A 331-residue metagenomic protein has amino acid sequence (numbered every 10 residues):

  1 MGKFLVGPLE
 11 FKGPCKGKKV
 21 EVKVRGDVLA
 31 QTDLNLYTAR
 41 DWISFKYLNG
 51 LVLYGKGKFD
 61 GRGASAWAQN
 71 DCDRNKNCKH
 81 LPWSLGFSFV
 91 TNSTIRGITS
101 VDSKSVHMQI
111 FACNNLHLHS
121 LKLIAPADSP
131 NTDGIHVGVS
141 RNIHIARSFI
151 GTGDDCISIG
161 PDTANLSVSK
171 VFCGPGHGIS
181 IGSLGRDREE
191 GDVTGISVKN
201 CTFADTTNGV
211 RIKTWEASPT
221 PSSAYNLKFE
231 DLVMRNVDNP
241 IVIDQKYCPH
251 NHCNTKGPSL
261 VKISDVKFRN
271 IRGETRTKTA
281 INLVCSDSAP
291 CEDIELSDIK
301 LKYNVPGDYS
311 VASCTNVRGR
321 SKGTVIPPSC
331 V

Functional and structural regions predicted by a protein language model:
M1-V331: Extracellular/periplasmic carbohydrate-active domains that bind, remodel, or depolymerize complex polysaccharides
